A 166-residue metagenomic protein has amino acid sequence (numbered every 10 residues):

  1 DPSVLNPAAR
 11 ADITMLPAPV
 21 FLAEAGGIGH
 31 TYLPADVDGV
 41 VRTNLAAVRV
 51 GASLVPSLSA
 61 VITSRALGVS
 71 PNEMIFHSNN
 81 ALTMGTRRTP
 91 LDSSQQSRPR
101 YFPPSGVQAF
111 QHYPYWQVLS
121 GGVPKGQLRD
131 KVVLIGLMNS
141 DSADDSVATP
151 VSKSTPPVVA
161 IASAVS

Functional and structural regions predicted by a protein language model:
D1-R88, K125-S166: Non-transmembrane functional regions of envelope-associated proteins
F76-G122: Substrate-access "cap/lid" subdomains that shape and gate the entrance to catalytic or ligand-binding pockets
